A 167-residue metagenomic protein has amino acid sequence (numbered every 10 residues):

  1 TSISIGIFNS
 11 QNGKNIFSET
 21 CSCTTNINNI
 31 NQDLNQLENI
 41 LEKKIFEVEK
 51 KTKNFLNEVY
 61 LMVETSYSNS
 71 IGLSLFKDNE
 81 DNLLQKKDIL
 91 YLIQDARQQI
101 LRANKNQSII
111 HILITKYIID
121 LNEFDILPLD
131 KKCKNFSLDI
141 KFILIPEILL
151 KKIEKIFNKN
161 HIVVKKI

Functional and structural regions predicted by a protein language model:
T1: Two-metal-ion RNase H-like nuclease active-site motif
G6-E58, V63-I167: Nucleotide/phosphate-binding catalytic cleft detector across ATP-hydrolyzing and phosphate-transferring enzymes
